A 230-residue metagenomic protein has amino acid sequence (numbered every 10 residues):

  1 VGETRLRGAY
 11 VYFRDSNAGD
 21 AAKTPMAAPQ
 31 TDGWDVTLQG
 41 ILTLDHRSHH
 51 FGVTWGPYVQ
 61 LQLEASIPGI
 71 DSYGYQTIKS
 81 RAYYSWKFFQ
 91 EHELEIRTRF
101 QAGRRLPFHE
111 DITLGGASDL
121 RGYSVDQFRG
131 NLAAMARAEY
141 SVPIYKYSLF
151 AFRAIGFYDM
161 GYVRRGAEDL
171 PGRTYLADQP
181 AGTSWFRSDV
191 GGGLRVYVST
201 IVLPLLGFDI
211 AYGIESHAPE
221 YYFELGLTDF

Functional and structural regions predicted by a protein language model:
V1, G33, H49-T54, F89: Edge/loop elements at the starts and ends of beta-strands within beta-rich repeat scaffolds
V1-A27: Transmembrane beta-barrel wall of Gram-negative outer-membrane proteins
R7-F13, D45-S48, Q60-P68: Membrane-embedded hairpin module used as a gating/binding unit in multi-pass transport and secretion proteins
Y10-R14, H50-G52, R104-H109: Proline-centered turn/helix-capping motifs that create local helix->coil transitions or kinks
G19-V36, G40-T43, K79: Surface-exposed beta-loop-beta
T37, W55-F230: C-terminal transmembrane beta-barrel domains of outer membrane proteins
L38-F51, L194: Structured alpha-helical segments in the cores of large, soluble enzyme domains
